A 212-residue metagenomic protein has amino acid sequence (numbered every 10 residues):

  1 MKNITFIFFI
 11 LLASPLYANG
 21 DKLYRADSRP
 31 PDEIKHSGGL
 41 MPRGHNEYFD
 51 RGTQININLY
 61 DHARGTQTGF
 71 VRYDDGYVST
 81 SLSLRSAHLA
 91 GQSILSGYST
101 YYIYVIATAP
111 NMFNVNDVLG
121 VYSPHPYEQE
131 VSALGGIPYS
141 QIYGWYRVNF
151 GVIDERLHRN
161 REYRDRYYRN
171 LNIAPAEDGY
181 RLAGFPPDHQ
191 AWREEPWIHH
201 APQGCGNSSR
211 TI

Functional and structural regions predicted by a protein language model:
I4-A13: Sec-dependent N-terminal signal peptides
P15-I212: NAD-dependent ADP-ribosyltransferases
